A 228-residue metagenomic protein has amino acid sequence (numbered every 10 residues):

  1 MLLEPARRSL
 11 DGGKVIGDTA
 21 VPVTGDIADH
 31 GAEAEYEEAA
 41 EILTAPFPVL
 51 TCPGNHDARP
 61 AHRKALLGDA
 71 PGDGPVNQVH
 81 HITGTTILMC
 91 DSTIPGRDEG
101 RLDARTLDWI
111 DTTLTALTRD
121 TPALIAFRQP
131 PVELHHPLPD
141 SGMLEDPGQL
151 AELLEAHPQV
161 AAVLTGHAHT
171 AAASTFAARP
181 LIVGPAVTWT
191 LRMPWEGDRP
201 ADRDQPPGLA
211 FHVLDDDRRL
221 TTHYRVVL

Functional and structural regions predicted by a protein language model:
M1-E38, L134: N-terminal active-site segment of His-dependent metallophosphoesterases
R8-A20, G100-P180, G208-F211, R218-L220: His/acidic metal-ligating clusters that form di-metal
P22, L50-C52, L88, L164 (+1 more regions): Hydrophobic/aromatic beta-strand patches that form the interior of the parallel beta-sheet core in alpha/beta enzyme
G25-I27, N55-H56, S92-T93, Q129-P130 (+2 more regions): Active-site metal-binding loops of divalent metal-dependent hydrolases
A32-R119, Q149, E155-Q159, A177 (+1 more regions): Extended active-site neighborhood of metal-dependent phosphoesterases/phosphodiesterases
G84-I94, L124-R128, R179-P185, H223-R225: Active-site-proximal beta-strand elements of phosphoester/diester hydrolases
S92-T93, H135-P139, M193-E196: Short acidic, glycine/proline-rich loop/turn micro-motifs
L153, T175-L228: Binuclear metal-dependent phosphoesterase catalytic core
